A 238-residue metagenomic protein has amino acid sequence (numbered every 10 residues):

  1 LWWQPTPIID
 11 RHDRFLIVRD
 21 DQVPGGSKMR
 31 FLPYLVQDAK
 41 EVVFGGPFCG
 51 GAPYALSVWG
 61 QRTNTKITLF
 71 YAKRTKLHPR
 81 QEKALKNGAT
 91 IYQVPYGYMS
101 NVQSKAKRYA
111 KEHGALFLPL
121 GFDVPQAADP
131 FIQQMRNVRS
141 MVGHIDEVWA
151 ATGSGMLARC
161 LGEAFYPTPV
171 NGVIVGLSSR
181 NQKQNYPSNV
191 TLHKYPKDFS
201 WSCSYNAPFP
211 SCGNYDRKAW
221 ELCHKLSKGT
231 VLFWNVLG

Functional and structural regions predicted by a protein language model:
L1-E41: Positively charged, low-complexity intrinsically disordered leader regions
L32, Y54-G97, E163, R180-S188: Active-site-proximal loop->helix
Y34-Q37, V58, R62, S140 (+2 more regions): Short, well-ordered alpha-helices that flank and scaffold nucleotide-derived cofactor binding pockets
A39-S57, T63-Y71, D146-S154: A short, small-residue-rich loop immediately preceding and capping a beta-strand
R74-V142, S188-P210: Small/polar-residue-rich loop-to-helix segments that shape phosphate-bearing ligand pockets
A127-K194: Glycine-rich phosphate/pyrophosphate-binding loop at beta-loop-alpha junctions
T168-S227: Active-site/ligand-binding loops adjacent to catalytic centers
S227-G238: Phosphate-binding loop/pocket of nucleotide- and phosphate-handling active sites
